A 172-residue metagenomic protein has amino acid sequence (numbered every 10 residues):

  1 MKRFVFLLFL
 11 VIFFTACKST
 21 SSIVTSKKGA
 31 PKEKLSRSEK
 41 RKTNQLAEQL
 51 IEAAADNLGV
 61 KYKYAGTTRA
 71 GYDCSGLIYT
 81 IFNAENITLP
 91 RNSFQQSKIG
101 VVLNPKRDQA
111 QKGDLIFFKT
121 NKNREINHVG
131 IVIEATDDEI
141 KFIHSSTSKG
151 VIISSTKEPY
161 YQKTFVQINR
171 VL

Functional and structural regions predicted by a protein language model:
K2-L8, S21: Sec-dependent signal peptide recognition, specifically the positively charged N-region followed immediately by
F13-A16: C-terminal motif of bacterial Sec signal peptides marking the signal peptidase cleavage site
K18-S26, E39-K42, L103-P105, I131-L172: Aromatic- and glycine-rich peptidoglycan recognition patches
S22-D56: Post-signal peptide N-terminal segment of mature Sec-exported envelope proteins
A47-I51, A55, S75-Y79, A110 (+1 more regions): Extracytoplasmic/secreted envelope proteins and their assembly/folding machinery, especially bacterial periplasmic
K61-K112: Catalytic cysteine-centered active-site loop
N123-V129: Short, Lys/Arg- and Gly-enriched loop/turn segments at beta-strand edges
